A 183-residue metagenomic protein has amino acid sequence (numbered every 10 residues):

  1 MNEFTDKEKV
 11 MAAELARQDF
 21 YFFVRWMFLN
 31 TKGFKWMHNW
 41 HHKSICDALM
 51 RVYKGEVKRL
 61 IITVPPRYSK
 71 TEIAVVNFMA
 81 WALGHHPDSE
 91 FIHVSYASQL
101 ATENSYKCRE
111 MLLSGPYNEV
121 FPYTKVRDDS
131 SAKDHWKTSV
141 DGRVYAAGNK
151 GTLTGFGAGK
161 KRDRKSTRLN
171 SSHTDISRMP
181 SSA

Functional and structural regions predicted by a protein language model:
M1-K58: N-terminal accessory segments
C46-M50, E72-G84: Contiguous, well-ordered alpha-helical segments that form the cores/surfaces of helical PPI scaffolds
V57-N77: Walker A/P-loop
R59-I61, E90-I92, R143: Residue-level preference for the first positions of well-ordered beta-strands
W81-S89, L113: Post-Walker A helix-loop "phosphate-sensing" segment adjacent to the P-loop in P-loop NTPases
V94-K150: Conserved nucleotide-state-sensing and coupling region of NTP-binding domains
T138, L153-K165: Short basic/glycine-enriched coil/helix segment immediately N-terminal to the Walker B
K165-S171: Conserved small/polar residues in nucleotide/adenosyl-binding loops
